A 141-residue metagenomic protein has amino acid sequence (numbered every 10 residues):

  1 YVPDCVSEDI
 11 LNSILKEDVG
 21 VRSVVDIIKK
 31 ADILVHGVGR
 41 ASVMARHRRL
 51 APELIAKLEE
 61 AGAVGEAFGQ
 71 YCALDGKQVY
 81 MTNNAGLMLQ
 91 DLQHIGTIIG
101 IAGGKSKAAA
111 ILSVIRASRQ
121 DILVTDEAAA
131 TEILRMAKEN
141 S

Functional and structural regions predicted by a protein language model:
Y1-S141: Conserved phosphate- and dinucleotide-binding cores of soluble alpha/beta proteins, encompassing both enzyme active
